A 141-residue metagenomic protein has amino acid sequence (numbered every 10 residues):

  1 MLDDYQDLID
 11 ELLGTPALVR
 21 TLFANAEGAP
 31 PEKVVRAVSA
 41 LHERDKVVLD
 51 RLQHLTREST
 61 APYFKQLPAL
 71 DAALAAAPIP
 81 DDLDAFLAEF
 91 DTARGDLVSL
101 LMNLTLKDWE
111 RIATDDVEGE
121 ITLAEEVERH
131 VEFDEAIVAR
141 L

Functional and structural regions predicted by a protein language model:
M1-V35, S39, E43-L141: Aromatic-glycine hotspot motif
